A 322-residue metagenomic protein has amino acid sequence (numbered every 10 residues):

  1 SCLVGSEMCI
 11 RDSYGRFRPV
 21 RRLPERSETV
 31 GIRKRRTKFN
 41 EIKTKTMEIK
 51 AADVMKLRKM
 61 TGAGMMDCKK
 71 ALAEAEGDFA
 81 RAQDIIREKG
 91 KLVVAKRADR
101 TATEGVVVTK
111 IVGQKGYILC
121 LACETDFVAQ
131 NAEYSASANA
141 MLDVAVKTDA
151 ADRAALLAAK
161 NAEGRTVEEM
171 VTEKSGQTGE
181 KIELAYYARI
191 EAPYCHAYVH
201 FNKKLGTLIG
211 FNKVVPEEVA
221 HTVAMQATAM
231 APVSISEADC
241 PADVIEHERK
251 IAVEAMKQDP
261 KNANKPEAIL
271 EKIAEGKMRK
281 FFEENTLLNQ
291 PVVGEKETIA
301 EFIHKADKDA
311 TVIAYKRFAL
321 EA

Functional and structural regions predicted by a protein language model:
S1-C2, R100: Generic structural signal for beta-strand residues in well-ordered domains
C2-I10: Short, small-residue-biased leader/transition segments that mark boundaries at the very start of proteins
Y14-F17, F39: Aromatic (phenylalanine/tyrosine) cluster motif
R22-T46: Short, Lys/Arg-enriched N-terminal segments with co-localized hydrophobic residues within the first ~10-30 amino acids
K38, T46-A322: N-terminal assembly/interaction segments in proteins that build large macromolecular machines
